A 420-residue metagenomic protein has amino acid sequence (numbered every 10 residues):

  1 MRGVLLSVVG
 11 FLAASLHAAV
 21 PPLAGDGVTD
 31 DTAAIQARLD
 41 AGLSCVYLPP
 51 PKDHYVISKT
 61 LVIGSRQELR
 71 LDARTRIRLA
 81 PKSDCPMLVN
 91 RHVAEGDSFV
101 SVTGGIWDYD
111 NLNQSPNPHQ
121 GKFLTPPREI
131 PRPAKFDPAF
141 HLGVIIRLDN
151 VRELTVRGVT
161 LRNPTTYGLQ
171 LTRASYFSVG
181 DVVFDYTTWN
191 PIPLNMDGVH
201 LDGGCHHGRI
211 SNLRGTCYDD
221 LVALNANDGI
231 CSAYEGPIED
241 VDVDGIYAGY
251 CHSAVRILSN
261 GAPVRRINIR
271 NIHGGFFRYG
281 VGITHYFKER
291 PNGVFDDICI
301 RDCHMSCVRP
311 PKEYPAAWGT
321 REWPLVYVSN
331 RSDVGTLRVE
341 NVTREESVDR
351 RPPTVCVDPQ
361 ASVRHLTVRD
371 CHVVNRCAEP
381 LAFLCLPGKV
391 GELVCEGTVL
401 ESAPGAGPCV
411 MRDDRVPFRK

Functional and structural regions predicted by a protein language model:
V4-S15: Bacterial N-terminal signal peptides
A18-K420: Extracellular/periplasmic carbohydrate-active domains that bind, remodel, or depolymerize complex polysaccharides
